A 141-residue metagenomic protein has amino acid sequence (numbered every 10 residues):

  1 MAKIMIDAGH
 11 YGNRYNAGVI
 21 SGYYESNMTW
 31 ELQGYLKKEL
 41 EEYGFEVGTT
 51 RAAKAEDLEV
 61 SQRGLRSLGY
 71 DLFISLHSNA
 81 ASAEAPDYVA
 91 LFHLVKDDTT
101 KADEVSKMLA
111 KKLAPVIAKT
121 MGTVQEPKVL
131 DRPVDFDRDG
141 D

Functional and structural regions predicted by a protein language model:
A2-G22: Short glycine-rich His-centered loop
A2-I4, S26-D141: Active-site-proximal helix/loop segments of hydrolytic enzymes
